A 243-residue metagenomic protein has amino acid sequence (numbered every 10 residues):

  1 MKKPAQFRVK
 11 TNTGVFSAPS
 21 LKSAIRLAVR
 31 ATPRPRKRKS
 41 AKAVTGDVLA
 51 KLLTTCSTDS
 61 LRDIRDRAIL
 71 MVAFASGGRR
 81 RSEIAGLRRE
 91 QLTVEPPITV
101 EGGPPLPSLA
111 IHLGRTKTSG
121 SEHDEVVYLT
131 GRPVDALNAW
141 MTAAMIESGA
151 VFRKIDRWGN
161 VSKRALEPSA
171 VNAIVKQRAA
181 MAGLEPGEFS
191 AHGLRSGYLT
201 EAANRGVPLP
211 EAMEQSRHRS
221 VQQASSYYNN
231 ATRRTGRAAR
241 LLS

Functional and structural regions predicted by a protein language model:
M1-L194, E201-E214, H218-S243: Conserved catalytic core of the tyrosine transesterase superfamily
